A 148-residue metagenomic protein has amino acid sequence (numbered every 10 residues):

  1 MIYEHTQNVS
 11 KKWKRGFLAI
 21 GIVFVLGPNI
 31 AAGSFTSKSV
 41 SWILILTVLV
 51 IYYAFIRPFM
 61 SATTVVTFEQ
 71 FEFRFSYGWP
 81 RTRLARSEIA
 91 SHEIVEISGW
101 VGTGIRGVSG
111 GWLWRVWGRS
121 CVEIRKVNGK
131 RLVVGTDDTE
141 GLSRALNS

Functional and structural regions predicted by a protein language model:
M1-T36, R119-C121, R131, D137-R144: N-terminal membrane-targeting/pre-transmembrane regions
I22-V25, L46-I51: Hydrophobic alpha-helical membrane segments, chiefly transmembrane helices and signal peptide h-regions, characterized
P28-A32, I51-I56: Structural signal for membrane-spanning alpha-helices in multi-pass inner-membrane proteins, emphasizing helix cores
F35-T47: Hydrophobic alpha-helical transmembrane segments
Y53-E69: Transmembrane-cytosolic junction motif
F73-D137: Non-transmembrane, membrane-adjacent beta-strand/coil modules in membrane-associated proteins and peripheral
